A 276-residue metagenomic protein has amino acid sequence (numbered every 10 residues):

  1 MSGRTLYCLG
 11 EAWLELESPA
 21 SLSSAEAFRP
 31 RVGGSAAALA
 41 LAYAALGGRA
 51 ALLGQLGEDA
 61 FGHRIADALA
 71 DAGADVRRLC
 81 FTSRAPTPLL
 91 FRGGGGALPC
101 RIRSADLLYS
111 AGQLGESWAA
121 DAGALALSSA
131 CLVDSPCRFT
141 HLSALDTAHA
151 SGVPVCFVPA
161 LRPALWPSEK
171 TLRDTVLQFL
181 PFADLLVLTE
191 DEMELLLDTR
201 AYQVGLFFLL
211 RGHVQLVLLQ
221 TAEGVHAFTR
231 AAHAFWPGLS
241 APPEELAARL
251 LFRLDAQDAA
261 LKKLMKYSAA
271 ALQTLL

Functional and structural regions predicted by a protein language model:
M1-A74, A269-L276: Glycine-rich phosphate/adenosyl-contacting loop at the front of the ribokinase-like
R4-Y7, D121-A124, L185, L216: Structural motif
A12, A130, P159: Active-site metal-binding loops of divalent metal-dependent hydrolases
A44, A70, D146-A150, L180: Anion (oxyanion) recognition and catalysis
R49-S129: Conserved N-terminal subdomain of the carbohydrate kinase-like
S151, L165-F235, L261: Conserved phosphate/ATP/ADP-binding segment of small-molecule kinases
G152-P159: Short beta-strand/loop segments at the ligand-binding rim of alpha/beta enzyme cores
H233-L276: Conserved post-catalytic alpha-helical subdomain immediately downstream of the catalytic base and nucleotide-binding
